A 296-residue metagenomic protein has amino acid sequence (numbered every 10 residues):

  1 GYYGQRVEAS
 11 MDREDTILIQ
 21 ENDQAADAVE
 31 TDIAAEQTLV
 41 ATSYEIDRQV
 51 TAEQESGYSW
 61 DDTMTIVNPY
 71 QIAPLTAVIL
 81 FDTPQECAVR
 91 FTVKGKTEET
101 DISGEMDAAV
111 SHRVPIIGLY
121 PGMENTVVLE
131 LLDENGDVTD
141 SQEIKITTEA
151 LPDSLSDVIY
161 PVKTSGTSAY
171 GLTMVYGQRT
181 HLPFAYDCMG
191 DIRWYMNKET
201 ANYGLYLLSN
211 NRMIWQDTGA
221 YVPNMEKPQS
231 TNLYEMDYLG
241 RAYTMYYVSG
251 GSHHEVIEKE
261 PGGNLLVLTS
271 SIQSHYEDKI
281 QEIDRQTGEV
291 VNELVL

Functional and structural regions predicted by a protein language model:
G1-Y2, G57, A185, A242: Intrinsically disordered, low-complexity N-terminal regions enriched in serine/proline/glycine with scattered basic
Y3-R6, T97, M106, Y120 (+3 more regions): Compositionally biased, intrinsically disordered low-complexity regions
Y3-V89, E149-S168: N-terminal non-catalytic regions of secreted/periplasmic and cell-surface proteins
I66-F91, R113, I117, E124 (+1 more regions): Histidine-/acidic-rich catalytic cores in large beta-rich domains
A88-T100: Extracellular low-complexity, O-glycosylation-prone stalks/linkers
S103-V110: Short beta-strand segments within Ig-like beta-sandwich modules, predominantly Fibronectin type-III
